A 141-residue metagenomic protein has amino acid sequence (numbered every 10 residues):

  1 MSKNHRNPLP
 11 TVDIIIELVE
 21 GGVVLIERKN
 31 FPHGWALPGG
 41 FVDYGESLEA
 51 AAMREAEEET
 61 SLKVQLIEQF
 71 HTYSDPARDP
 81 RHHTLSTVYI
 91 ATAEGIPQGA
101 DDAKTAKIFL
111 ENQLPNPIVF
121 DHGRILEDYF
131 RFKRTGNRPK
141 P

Functional and structural regions predicted by a protein language model:
M1-V23, I90: Conserved N-terminal beta-strand and adjoining loop/helix that marks the start of the Nudix/MutT-like hydrolase domain
P8, H33, R81-L85: Residue-level preference for beta-strand/loop junctions
L18, Y73-P97, D128-K133: Active-site-adjacent beta-strand/loop module that shapes the phosphate/pyrophosphate-binding cleft
G21-E58: Conserved Nudix-box catalytic region and its N-terminal flanking loop in Nudix hydrolases and closely related
V42, Y73, A93, E111-L114: Hydrophobic pocket-lining residues within nucleotide cofactor-binding pockets
L62-H71: A short coil-to-beta-strand element that immediately follows conserved catalytic motifs
V88-I90, Q98-F132: NUDIX/MutT-family hydrolases
R134-P141: Acidic/histidine-enriched, glycine/proline-rich intrinsically disordered or flexible terminal extensions
